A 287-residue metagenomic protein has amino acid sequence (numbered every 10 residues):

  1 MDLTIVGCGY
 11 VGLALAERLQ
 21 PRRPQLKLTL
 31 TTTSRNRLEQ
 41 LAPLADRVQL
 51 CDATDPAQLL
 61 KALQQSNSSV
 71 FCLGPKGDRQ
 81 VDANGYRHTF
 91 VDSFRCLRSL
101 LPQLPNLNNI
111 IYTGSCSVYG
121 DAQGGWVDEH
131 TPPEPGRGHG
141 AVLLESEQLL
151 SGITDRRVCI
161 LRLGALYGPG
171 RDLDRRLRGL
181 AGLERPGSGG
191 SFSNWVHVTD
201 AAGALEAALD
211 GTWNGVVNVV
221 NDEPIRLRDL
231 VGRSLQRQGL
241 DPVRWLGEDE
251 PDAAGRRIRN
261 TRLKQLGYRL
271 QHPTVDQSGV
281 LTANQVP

Functional and structural regions predicted by a protein language model:
L3-G7: Conserved N-terminal Rossmann-fold NAD(P)-binding element of oxidoreductases
G12-L13: N-terminal Rossmann-fold NAD(P) dinucleotide-binding loop
N36, A42-C96: NAD(P)H-binding glycine-rich loop region in Rossmannoid oxidoreductase-like domains and their noncatalytic homologs
C51-P56, P251-P287: C-terminal amphipathic/interface module of NAD(P)-dependent oxidoreductases and related NAD-binding regulators
C96-G136: Conserved Rossmann-fold NAD(P)-dependent oxidoreductase catalytic core, especially the SDR/UDP-sugar
Q123-I160: Catalytic helix-loop patch of NAD(P)-dependent Rossmann-fold dehydrogenases
V142, L166, D172-R176, P186-A207: Substrate-positioning beta->alpha
A202-A204, D210-A254, R259: Mid/C-terminal beta-alpha module of Rossmann-like enzyme folds, strongest in SDR-family dehydrogenases/epimerases
